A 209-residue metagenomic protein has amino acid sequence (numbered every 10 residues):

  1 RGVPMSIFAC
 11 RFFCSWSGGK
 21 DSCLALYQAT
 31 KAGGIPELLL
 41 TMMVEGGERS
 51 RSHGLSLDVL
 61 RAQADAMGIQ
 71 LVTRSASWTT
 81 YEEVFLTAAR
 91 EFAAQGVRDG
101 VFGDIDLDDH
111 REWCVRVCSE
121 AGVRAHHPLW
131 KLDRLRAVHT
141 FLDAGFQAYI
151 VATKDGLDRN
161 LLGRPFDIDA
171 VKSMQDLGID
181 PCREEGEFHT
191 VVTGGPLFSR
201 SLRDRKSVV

Functional and structural regions predicted by a protein language model:
G2, S6-V209: Nucleotide-activated chemistry modules centered on ATP-dependent adenylation/adenylyltransferase
